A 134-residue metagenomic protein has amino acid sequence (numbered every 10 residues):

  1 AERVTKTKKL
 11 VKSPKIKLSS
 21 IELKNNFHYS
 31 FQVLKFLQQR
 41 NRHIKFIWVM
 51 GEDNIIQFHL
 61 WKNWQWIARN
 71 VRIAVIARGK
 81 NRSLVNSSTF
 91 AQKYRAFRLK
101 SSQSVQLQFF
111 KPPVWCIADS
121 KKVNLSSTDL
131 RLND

Functional and structural regions predicted by a protein language model:
A1-D134: Nucleotidyltransferase catalytic core that binds NTPs
